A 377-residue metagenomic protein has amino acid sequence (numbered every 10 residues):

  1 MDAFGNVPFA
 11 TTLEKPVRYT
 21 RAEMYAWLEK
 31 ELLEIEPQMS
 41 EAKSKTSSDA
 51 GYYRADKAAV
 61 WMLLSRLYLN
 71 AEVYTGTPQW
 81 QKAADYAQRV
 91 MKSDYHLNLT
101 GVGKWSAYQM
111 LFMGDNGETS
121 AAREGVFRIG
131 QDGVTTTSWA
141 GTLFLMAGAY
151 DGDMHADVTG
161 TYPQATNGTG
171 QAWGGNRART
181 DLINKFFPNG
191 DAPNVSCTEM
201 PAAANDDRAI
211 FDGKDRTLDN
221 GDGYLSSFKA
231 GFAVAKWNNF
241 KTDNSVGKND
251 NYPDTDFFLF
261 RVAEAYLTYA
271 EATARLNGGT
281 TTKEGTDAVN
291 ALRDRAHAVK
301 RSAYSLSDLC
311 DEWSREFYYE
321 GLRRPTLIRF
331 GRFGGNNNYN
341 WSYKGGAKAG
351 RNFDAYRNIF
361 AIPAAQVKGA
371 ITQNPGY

Functional and structural regions predicted by a protein language model:
M1-F9, M24-M39, G51-M91, F127 (+6 more regions): Extended, hydrophobic/aromatic-rich amphipathic alpha-helical segments that build helical scaffolds
V7, K15, D132-V134: Solvent-exposed loop/turn segments at secondary-structure junctions within structured extracellular/periplasmic domains
T12-A22, T242-N251: Acidic/His metal-coordination segments adjacent to aromatic residues that form catalytic metal sites in metalloenzymes
W27-E29, G51-Y52, Y108-T169, Y252-L259 (+2 more regions): Long, intrinsically disordered, low-complexity segments
E36-S48, K300: Short, solvent-exposed, charged loop/turn and helix-capping segments that join or cap alpha-helices on peripheral
G76-T77, S93-G103, K300-S302, E320: Acidic/polar loop patches that form or flank catalytic/metal-binding clefts of enzymes that bind anionic ligands
K104, D151-F187, C197-M200: Charged, glycine/proline-rich intrinsically disordered loops and linkers
R177-R261: Flexible, polar/acidic helix-loop-strand segments at domain edges
